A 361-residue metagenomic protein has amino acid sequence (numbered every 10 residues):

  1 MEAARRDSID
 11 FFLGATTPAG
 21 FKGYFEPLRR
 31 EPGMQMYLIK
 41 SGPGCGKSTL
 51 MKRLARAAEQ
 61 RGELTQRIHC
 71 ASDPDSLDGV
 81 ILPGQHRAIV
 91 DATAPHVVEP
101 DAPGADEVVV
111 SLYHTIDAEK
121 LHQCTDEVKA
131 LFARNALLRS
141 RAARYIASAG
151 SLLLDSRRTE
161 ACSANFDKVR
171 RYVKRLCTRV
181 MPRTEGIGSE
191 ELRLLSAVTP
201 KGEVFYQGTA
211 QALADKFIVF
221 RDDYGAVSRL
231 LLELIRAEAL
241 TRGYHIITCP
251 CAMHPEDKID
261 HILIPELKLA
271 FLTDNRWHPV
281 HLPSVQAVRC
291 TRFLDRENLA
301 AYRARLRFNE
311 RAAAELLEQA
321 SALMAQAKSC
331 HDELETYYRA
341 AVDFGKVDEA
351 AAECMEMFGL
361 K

Functional and structural regions predicted by a protein language model:
M1-L28, D167-A210: N-terminal pre-Walker A segment at the start of P-loop NTPase domains
E2-F21, R56-K120, D126-E127, A239-E318: Conserved nucleotide-sensing/catalytic segment adjacent to the nucleotide-binding pocket in NTP-handling enzymes
E2-R61, I218: N-terminal accessory targeting/assembly segments
D7, Q35, P182-G186, K216 (+1 more regions): N-terminal low-complexity, Ser/Thr/acidic repeat segments characteristic of secreted and surface-exposed proteins
M36-A55, G202-Q207, A212-A239: Glycine-rich phosphate-binding P-loop
I39-K40, L50-M51, A58, Q66-H69 (+4 more regions): A cross-family "folded-core" feature that marks the main globular domain of proteins
C45, C70, C124, C162 (+5 more regions): Generic recognition of cysteine residues
E127-R179, F308, A312-M357: An accessory alpha-helical subdomain
